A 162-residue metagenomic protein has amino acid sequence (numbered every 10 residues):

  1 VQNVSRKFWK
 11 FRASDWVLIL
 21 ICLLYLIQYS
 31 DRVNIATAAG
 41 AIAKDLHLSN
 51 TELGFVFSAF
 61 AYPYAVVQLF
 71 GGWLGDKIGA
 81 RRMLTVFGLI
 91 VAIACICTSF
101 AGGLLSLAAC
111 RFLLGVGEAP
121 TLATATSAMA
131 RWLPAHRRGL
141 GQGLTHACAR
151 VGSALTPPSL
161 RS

Functional and structural regions predicted by a protein language model:
W16-N50, G71: Extracytoplasmic
L24-Y25, A61, C95, G103-L107 (+1 more regions): Helical-face signature of the major facilitator-like transporter fold
V33, A61-L69, A119, S153-A154: Residue-level signature of mid-helix packing/kink "hotspots" within the transmembrane helices of 12-pass Major
H47, G79, F100-S106, G117 (+1 more regions): Helix-breaking motifs and short loop linkers at transmembrane-helix boundaries and internal kinks in secondary membrane
V66-L105: Conserved MFS/SLC helix-loop-helix module at the cytosolic interface between two early adjacent transmembrane helices
C110-A149: Cytoplasmic helix-loop-helix junction between adjacent transmembrane helices in 12-TM secondary transporters
G152, T156-R161: Small-residue (Gly/Pro/Ala) motifs that create kinks and tight helix-helix packing interfaces
